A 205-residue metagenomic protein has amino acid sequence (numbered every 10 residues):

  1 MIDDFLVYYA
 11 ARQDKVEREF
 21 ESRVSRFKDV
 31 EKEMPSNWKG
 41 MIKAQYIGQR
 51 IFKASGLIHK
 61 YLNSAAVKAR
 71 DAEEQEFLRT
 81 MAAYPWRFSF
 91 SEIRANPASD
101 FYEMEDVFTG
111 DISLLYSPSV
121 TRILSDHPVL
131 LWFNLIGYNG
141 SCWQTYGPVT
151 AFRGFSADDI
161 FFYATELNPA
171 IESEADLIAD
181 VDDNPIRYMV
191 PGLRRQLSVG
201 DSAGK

Functional and structural regions predicted by a protein language model:
L6, A10-E76, T80-R87, E92-R94: Accessory interdomain/linker segments of ATP-dependent helicases and helicase-like nucleic-acid enzymes that mediate
A82, F108-T109, L130: Eukaryotic chromatin- and chromosome-associated nuclear factors, especially histone mark writers/erasers/readers
S99-M104: Short aromatic-glycine-enriched beta-strand elements
E105-V107, P148: Surface loops and adjacent helix of pleckstrin homology
V107-Y116: Short, structured beta-strand/loop micro-motifs enriched in basic residues and often containing a Trp
S117-N134: Short nucleic-acid-contacting surface segments enriched for D/E, G, S/T with interspersed K/R
I136-A179: OB-fold/S1-family single-stranded nucleic acid-binding modules
F162-K205: Glycine- and charge-enriched low-complexity intrinsically disordered segments
